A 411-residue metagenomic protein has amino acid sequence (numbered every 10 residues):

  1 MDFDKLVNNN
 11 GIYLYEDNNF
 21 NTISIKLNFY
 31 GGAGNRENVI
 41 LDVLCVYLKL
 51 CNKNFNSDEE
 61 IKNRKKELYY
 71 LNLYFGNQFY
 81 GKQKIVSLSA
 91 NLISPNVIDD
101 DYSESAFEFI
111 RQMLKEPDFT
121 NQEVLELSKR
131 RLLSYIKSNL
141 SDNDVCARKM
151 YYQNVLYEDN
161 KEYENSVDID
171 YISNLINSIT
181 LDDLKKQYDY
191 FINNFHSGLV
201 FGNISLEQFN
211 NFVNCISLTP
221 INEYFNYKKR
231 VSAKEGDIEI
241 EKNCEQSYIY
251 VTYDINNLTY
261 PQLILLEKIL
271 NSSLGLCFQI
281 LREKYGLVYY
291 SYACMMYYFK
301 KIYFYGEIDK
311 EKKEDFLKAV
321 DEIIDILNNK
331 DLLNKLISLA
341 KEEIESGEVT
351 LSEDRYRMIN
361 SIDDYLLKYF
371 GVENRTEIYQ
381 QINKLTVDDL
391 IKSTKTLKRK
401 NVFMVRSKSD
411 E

Functional and structural regions predicted by a protein language model:
M1-L68, K185-I280, V402-E411: His/Glu-rich zincin catalytic helix
Y13-Y15, N21-L41, D58-Q112, D144-N174 (+4 more regions): M16 family metallopeptidases and their MPP-like homologs
F107-K115, R130-K137, Y152-Q153, D189 (+1 more regions): A broadly conserved amphipathic alpha-helix scaffold signal in soluble, globular proteins
D118-L127: Peptidyl-prolyl cis-trans isomerase
R131-N139, K228-S247, E342-L351: Short, conserved secondary-structure transition motifs
I176-K185: Active-site glycine-rich loop that binds ribose-phosphate moieties when present
